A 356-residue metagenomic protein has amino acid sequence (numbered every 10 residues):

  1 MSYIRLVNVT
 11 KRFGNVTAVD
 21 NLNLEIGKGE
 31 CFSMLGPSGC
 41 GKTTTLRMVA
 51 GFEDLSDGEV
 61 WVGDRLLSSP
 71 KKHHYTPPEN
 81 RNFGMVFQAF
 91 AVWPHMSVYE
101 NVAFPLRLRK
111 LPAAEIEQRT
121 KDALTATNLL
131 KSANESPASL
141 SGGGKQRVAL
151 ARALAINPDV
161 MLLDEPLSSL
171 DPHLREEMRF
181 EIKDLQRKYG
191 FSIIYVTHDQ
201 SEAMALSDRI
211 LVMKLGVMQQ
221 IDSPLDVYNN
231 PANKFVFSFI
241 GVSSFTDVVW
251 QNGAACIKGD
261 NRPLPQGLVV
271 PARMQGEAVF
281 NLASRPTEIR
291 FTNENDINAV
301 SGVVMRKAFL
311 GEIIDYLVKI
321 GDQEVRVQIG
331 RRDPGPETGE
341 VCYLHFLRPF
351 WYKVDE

Functional and structural regions predicted by a protein language model:
R5, E25, W61, Y343-H345: ABC ATPase nucleotide-binding domain
L22-S33: Pre-Walker A (P-loop) beta-loop-beta motif of ABC nucleotide-binding domains
L35-P37: The feature captures the beta-strand-to-loop junction immediately N-terminal to the Walker
A50: Helix-to-loop junction immediately C-terminal to a conserved catalytic motif
E59-R81, L111-P112, I116: ABC ATPase NBD Q-loop/coupling interface
R81-G84, Q88-F235: ABC ATPase nucleotide-binding domains
A254, K258-K307, R331-E356: Glycine/charge-rich catalytic "coupling/switch" loops of P-loop NTPases
